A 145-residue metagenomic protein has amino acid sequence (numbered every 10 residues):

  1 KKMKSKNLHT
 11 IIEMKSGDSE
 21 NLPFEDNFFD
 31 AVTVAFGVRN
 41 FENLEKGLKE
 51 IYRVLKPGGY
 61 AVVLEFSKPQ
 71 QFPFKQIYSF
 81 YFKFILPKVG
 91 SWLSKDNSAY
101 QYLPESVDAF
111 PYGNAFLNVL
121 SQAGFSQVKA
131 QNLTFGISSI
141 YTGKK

Functional and structural regions predicted by a protein language model:
K1-I12: Short, conserved SAM-binding/catalytic segment of Class I S-adenosyl-L-methionine-dependent methyltransferases
H9, E25, S126: Conserved H-loop
K15-V32: A short acidic, Gly/Pro-enriched loop at the edge of an enzyme's catalytic core that lines a small-molecule cofactor
D30-L44, S67: A short SAM/SAH-binding and catalytic strip from SAM-dependent methyltransferases
E45-Y60: A short glycine-rich, Lys/Arg-flanked "PGG" loop and its adjoining helix->strand segment in the class I
K68-A123, K129: C-terminal alpha-helical "lid/dimerization" subdomain adjacent to the S-adenosyl-L-methionine
V119-K145: C-terminal lobe and adjacent flexible extensions of AdoMet/dcAdoMet transferase-like proteins
